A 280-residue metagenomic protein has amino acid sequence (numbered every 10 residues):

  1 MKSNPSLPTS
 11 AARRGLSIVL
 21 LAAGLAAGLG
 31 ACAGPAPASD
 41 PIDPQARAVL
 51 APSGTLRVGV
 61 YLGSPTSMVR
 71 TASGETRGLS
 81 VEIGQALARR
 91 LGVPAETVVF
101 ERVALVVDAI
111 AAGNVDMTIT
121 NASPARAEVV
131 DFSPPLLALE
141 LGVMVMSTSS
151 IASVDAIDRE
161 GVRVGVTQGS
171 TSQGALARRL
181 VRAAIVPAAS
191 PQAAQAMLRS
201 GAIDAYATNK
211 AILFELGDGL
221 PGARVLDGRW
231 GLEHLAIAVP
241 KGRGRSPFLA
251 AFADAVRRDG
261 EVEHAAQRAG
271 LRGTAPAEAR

Functional and structural regions predicted by a protein language model:
S17-G30: Bacterial N-terminal signal peptides
A33, S39-P41, G78-R90, T148-S149 (+4 more regions): Extended ligand-binding regions for polar small-molecule ligands
A38-N121, P187, D259, R268: Extracytoplasmic small-molecule ligand-binding "clamshell" domains of the periplasmic binding protein/Venus flytrap
T55-L62, R77, D155-S172, A184: Short loop->beta-strand "edge-of-pocket" segments that line small-molecule binding or catalytic clefts across diverse
L62, L137-T148, K210-D254, R272-R280: Periplasmic-binding protein-like
M68-A72, G84-P94, S133, D158-E160 (+3 more regions): Ligand-binding cleft/hinge of the Venus flytrap
V81, Q85, R89, E96-D158 (+1 more regions): Acidic, polar ligand-binding/catalytic clefts
D116-T120, D204-N209: Paired acidic/hydrophobic, glycine-rich loop segments that form the ligand-binding mouth/hinge of periplasmic-binding
